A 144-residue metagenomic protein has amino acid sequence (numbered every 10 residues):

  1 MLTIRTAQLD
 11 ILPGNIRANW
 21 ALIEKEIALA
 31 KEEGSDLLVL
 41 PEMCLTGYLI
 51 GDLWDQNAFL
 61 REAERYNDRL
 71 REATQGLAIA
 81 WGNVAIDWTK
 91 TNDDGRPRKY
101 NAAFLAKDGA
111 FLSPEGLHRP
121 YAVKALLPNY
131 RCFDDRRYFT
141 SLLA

Functional and structural regions predicted by a protein language model:
M1-A144: Enzyme catalytic cores with a strong preference for nitrogen-chemistry domains
